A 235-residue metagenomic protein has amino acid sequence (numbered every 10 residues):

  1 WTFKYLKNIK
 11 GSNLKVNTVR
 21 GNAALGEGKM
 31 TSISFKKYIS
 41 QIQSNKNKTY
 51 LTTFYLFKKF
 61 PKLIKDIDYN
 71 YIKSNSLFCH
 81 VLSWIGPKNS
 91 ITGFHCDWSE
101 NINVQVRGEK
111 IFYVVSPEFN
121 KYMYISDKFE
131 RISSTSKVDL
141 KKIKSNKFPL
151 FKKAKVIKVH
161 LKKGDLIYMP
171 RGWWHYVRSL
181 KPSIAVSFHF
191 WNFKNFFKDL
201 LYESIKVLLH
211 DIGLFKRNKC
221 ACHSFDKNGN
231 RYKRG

Functional and structural regions predicted by a protein language model:
W1-L166, Y176-G235: N-terminal accessory scaffold of Fe(II)-dependent oxygenases
